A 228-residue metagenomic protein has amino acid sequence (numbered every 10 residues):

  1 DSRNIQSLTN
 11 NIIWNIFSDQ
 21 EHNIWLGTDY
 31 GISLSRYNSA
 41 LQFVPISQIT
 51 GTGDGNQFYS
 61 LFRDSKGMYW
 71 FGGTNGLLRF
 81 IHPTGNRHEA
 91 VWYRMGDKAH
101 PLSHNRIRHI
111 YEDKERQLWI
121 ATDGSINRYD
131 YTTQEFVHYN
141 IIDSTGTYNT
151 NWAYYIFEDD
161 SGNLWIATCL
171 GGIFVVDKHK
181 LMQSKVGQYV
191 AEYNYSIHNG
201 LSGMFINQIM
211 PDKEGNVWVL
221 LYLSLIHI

Functional and structural regions predicted by a protein language model:
D1-I228: Carboxylate-rich, polar loop motifs that coordinate divalent cations or form catalytic acidic clusters
